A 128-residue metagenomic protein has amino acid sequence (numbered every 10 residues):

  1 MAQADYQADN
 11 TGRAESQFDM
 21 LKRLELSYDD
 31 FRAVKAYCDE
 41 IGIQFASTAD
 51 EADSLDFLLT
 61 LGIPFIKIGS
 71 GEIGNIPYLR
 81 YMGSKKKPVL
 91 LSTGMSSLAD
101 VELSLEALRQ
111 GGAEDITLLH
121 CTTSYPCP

Functional and structural regions predicted by a protein language model:
M1-P128: Catalytic cores and adjacent flexible loops of soluble metabolic enzymes that perform enolate/carbanion chemistry on
